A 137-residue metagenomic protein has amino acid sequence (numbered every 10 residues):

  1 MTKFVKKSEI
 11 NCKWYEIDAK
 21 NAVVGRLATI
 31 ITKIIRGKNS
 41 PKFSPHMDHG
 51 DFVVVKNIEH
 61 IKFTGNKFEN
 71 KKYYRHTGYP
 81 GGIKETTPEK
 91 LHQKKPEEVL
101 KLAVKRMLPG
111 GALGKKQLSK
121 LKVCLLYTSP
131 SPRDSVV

Functional and structural regions predicted by a protein language model:
M1-G78, I83-E98: Ribosome large-subunit tunnel/peptidyl-transferase-proximal elements
I30, R106, G110-L113: Charge-dense, helix-prone N-terminal extensions
K95-L100, G110-A112: Beta-rich strand-turn-strand
A103: Short, structured helix-loop element that forms part of the nucleotide-activated donor/catalytic region
G114-S119: C-terminal structural segments of small proteins and small subunits
Y127-P132: Conserved small/polar residues in nucleotide/adenosyl-binding loops
V136-V137: Acidic, Ala/Val/Gly-enriched low-complexity intrinsically disordered segments
